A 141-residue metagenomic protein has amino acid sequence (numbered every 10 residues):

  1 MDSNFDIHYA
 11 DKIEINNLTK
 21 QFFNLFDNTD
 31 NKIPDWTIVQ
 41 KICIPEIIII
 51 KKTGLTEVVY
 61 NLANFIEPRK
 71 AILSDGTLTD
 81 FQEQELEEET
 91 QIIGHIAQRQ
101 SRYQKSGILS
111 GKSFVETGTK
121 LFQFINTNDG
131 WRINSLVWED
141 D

Functional and structural regions predicted by a protein language model:
M1-I42: Short, low-complexity N-terminal intrinsically disordered segments enriched in polar/charged residues
F22, V39, I47, R99 (+1 more regions): Hydrophobic pocket/interface hotspot
D35, I50-K52, N134-S135: Short, hydrophobic secondary-structure boundary micro-motifs
C43, Y103-K105, V137-D140: Short beta-strand segments enriched in hydrophobic/aromatic residues within well-folded beta-rich domains
C43-P45, L86, G118-K120: Residues that flank catalytic or metal-binding motifs in active/ligand-binding sites
I48, T53-S110: Surface-exposed, charged secondary-structure patches
K112-F114: Short consensus segments that form the blades of beta-propeller domains, in both extracellular/periplasmic
T117-D141: Short beta-strand edge/turn micro-motifs at domain boundaries
